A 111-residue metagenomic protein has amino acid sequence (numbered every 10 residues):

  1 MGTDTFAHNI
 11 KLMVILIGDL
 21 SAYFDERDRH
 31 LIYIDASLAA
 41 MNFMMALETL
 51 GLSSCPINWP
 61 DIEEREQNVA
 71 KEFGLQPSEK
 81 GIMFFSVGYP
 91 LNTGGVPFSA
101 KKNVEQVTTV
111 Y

Functional and structural regions predicted by a protein language model:
M1-Y111: Acidic, surface-exposed loops and disordered segments
